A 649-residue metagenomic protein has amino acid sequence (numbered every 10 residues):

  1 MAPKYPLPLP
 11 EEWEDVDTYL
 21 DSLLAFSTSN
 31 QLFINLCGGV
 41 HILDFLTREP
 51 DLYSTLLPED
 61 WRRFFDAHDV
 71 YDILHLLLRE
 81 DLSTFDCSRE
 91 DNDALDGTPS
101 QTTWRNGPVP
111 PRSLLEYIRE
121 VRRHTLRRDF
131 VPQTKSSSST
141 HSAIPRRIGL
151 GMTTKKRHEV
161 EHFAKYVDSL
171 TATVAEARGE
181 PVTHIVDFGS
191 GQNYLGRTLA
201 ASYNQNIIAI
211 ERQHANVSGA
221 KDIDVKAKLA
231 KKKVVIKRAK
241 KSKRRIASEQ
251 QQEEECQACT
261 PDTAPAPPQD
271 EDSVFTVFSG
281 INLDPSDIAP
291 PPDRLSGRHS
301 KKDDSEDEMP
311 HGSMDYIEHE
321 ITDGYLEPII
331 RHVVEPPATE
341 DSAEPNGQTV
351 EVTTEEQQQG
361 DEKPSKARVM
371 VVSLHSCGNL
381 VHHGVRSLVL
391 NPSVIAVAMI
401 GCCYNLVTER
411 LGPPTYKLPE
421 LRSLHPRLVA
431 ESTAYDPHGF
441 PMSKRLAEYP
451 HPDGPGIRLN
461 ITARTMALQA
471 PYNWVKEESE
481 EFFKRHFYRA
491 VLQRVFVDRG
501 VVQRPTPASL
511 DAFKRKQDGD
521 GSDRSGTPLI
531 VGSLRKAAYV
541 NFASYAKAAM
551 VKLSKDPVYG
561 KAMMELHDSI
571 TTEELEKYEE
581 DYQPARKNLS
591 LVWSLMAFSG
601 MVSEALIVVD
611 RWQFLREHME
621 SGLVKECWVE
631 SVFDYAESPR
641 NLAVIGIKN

Functional and structural regions predicted by a protein language model:
A2-A67, Y71, D224, I236-N649: Class I S-adenosyl-L-methionine
L9, W13-D17, D21-T183: S-adenosyl-L-methionine
E161-S169, F188, L606, V624-V629: Eukaryotic beta-rich interaction modules
P181-G191: Conserved class I S-adenosyl-L-methionine
Q192-N204: Conserved SAM-binding loop of SAM-dependent methyltransferases across substrates and taxa, primarily the Class I
N206-E211: Conserved SAM-binding motif I beta-strand of class I
H214-V217: Helix N-cap at the beta1-alpha1 junction of Rossmann-like dinucleotide-binding domains, i.e., the first residues
A220-K221: Conserved SAM-binding loop
